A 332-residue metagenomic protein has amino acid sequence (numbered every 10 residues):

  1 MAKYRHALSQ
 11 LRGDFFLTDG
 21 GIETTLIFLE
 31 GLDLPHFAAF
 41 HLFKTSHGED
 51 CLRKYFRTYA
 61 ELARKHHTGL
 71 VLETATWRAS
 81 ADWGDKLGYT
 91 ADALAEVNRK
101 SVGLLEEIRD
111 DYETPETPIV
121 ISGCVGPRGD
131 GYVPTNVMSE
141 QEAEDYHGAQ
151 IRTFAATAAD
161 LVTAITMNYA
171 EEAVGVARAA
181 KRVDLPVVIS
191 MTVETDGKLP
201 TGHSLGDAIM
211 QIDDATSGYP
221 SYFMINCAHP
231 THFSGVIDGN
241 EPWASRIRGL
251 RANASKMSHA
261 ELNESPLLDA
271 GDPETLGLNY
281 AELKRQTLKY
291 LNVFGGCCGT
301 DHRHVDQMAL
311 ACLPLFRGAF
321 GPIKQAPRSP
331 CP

Functional and structural regions predicted by a protein language model:
M1-P332: Domain-level signal for soluble alpha/beta catalytic cores
